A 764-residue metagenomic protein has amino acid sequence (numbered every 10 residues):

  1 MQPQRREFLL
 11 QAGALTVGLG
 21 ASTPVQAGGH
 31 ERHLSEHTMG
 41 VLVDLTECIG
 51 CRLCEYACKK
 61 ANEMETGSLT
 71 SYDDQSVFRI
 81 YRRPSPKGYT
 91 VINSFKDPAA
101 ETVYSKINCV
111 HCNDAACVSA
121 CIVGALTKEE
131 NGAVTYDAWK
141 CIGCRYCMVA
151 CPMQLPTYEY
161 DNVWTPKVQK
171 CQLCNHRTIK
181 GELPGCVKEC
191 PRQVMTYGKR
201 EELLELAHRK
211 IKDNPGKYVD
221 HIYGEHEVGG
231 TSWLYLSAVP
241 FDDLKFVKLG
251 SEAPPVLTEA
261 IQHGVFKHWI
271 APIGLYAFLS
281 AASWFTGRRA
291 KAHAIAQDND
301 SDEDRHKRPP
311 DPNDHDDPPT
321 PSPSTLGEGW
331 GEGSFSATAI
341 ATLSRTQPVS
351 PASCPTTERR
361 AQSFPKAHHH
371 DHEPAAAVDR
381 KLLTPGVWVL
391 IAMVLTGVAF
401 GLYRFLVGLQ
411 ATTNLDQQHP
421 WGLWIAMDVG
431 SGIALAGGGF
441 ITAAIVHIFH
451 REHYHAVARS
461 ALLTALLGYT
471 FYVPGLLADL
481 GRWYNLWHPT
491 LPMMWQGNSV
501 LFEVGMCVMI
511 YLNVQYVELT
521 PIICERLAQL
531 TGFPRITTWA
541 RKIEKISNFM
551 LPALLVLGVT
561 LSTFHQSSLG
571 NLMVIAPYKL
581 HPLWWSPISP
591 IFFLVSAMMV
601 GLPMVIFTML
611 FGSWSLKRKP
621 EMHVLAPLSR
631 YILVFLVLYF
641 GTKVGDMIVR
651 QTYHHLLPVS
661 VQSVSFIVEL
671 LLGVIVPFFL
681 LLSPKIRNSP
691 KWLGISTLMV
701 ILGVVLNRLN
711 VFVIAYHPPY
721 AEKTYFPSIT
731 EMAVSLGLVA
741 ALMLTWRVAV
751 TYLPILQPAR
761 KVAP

Functional and structural regions predicted by a protein language model:
M1-T16: N-terminal secretory signal peptides and thylakoid transit peptides that target proteins across membranes
S22-A57, G287-D302: C-terminal segment of N-terminal export signals and the immediately downstream linker at the start of the mature
V25-E31, I49, L53-D74, Y89-S94 (+4 more regions): Iron-sulfur cluster-binding cysteine motifs and their immediate structural context in ferredoxin-like electron-transfer
E31-R32, L402-M427, L480-F502, S567-F592 (+3 more regions): Membrane-interface interhelical loops and short amphipathic "cap" helices that link adjacent transmembrane segments
R192, Y197-D298: Long, compositionally biased charged/polar accessory segments in the mid-to-C-terminal portions of proteins
F364-G438: N-terminal signal-anchor module of multipass membrane proteins
A376-L383, V387, I391-G397, H453 (+2 more regions): Long, contiguous internal "core" modules enriched in hydrophobic/ aromatic residues
Q410, G432-H450, A461-H488, V500-T531: Transmembrane-helix bundle segments that line or gate the permeation/cavity pathway in multi-pass membrane proteins
